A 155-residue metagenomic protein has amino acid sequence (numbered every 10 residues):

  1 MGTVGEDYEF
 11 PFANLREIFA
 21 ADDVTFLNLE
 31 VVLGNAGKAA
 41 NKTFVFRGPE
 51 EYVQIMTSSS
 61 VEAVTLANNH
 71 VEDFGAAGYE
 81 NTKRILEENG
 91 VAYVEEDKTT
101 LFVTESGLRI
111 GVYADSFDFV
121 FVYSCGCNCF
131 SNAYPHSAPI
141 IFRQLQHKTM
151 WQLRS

Functional and structural regions predicted by a protein language model:
M1-S155: Acidic, metal/ion-coordinating pockets
